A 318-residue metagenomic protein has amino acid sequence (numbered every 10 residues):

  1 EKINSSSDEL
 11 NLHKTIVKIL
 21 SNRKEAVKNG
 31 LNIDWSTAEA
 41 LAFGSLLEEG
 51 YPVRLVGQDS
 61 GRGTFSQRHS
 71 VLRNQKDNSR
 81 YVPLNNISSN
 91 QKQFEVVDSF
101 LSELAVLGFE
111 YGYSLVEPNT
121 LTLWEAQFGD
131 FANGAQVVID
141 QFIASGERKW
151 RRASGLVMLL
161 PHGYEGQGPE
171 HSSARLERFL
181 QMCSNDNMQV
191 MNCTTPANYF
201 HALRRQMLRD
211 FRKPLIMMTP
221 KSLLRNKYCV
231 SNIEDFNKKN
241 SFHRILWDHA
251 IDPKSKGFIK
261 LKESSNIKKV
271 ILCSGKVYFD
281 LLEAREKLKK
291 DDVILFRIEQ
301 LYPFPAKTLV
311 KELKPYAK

Functional and structural regions predicted by a protein language model:
E1-N192, P196-K318: Flexible, glycine-rich loop/tail regions that form catalytic "lids" or insertion modules at the edges of active sites
